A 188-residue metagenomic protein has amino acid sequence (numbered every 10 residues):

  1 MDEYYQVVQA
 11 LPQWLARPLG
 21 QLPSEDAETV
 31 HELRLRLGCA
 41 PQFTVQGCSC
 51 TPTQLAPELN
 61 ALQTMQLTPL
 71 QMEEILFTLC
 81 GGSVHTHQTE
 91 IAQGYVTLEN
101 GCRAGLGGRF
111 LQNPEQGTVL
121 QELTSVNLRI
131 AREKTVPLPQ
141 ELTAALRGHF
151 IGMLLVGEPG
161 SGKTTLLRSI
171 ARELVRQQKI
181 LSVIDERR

Functional and structural regions predicted by a protein language model:
M1-N100: N-terminal accessory targeting/assembly segments
D26-T29, T68-Q71, I75, C102 (+4 more regions): Helical mechanochemical/support elements of P-loop NTPase systems and associated helical scaffolds
L33, L106, D185: Residue-level signature of catalytic and energy-coupling elements of molecular machines, predominantly ATP/GTP-dependent
L37, G101, G108, G157-G162: Glycine-centered flexibility sites
A40-Q42, N113-P114, T135, G162: Short, acidic Gly/Pro/Ser/Thr-rich loop/turn segments
E74, V84-H149: P-loop NTP-binding catalytic core
T78, G82, R129, G152 (+1 more regions): Mid-sequence acidic-hydrophobic segments that form the walls of catalytic/ligand-binding cavities or oligomerization
T135-R188: Phosphate-binding glycine-rich loops and their immediate beta-loop-alpha structural context
